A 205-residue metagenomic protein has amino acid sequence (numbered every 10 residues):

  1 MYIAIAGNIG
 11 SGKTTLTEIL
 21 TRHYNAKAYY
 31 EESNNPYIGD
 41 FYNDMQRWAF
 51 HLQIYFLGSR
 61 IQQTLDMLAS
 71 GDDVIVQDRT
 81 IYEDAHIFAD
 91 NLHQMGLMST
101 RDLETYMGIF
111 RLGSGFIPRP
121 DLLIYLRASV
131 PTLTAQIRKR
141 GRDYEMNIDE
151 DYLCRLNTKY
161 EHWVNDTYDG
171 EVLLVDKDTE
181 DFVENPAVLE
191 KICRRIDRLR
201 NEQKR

Functional and structural regions predicted by a protein language model:
I5: Hydrophobic anchor at the beta1->P-loop junction of P-loop NTPases
N8: P-loop (Walker A) phosphate-binding loop of NTP-binding proteins
K13: Conserved lysine of the Walker
L16-T17: Post-Walker A alpha-helix
R22-S59: Conserved substrate/cofactor phosphate-moiety recognition/catalytic segment in nucleotide-dependent phosphotransferases
W48, L52-P118: Glycine-rich phosphate-binding loop used to anchor ATP phosphates in small-molecule kinases, encompassing both
I87-K159: A glycine- and Lys/Arg-enriched "phosphate-lid" helix/loop adjacent to the NTP-binding pocket of small-molecule kinases
T134-R205: NTP-dependent small-molecule kinase module
